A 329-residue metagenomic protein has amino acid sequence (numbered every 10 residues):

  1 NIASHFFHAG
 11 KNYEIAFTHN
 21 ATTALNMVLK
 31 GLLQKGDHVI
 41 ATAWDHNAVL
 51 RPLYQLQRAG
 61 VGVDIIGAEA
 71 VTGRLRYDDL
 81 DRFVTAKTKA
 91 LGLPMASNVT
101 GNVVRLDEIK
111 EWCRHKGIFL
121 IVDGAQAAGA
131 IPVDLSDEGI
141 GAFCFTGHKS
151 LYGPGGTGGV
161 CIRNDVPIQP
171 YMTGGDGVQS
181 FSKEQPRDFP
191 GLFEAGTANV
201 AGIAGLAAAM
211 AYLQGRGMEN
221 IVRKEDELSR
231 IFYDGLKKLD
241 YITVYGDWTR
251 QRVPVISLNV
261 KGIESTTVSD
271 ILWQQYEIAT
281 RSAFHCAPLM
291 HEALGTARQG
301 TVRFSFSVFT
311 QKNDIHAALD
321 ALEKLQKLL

Functional and structural regions predicted by a protein language model:
N1-L329: Pyridoxal 5′-phosphate
